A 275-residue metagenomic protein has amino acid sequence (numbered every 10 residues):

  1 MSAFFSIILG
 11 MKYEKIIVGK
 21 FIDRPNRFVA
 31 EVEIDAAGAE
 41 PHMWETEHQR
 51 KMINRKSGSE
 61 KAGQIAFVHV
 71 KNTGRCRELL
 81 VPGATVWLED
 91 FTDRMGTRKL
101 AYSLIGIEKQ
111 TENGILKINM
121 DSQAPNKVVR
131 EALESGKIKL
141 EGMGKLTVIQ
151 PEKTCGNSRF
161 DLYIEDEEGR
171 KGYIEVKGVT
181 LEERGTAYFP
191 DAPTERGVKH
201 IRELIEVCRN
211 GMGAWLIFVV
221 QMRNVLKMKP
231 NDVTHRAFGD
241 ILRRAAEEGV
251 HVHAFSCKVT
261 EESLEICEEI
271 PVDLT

Functional and structural regions predicted by a protein language model:
S6-I8: Short, positively charged and aromatic/hydrophobic N-terminal segments
G19, F160-D191, L204: Conserved catalytic cores of phosphodiester-cleaving nucleases, focusing on short active-site segments
N26-V32: Short aromatic-glycine-enriched beta-strand elements
G63-R77: Beta-strand/loop nucleic-acid-binding surfaces
G74-W87: Short nucleic-acid-contacting surface segments enriched for D/E, G, S/T with interspersed K/R
I138-C155: A short acidic/basic microdomain associated with nuclease active sites
G185-E195, R202-T234, S256: Nucleic-acid nuclease catalytic cores
Q221-T275: Domain-level recognition of nuclease-like catalytic cores that cleave nucleotide substrates
